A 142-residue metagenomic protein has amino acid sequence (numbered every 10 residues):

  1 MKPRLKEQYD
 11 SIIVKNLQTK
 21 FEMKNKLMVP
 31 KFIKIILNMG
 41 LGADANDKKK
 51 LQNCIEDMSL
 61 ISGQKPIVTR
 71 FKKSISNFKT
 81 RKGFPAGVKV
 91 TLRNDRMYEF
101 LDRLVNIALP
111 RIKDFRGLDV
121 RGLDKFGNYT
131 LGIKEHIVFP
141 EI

Functional and structural regions predicted by a protein language model:
M1-I142: Ribosome-associated RNA-binding proteins
